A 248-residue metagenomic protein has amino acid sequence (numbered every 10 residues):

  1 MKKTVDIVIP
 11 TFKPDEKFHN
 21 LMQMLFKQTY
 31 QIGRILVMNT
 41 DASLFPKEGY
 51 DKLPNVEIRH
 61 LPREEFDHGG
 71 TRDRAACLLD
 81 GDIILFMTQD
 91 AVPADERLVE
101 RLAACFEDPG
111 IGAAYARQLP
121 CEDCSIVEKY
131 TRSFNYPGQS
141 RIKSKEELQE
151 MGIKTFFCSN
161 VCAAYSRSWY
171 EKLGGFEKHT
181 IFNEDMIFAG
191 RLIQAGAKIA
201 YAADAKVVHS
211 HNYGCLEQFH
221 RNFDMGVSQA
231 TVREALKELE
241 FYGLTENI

Functional and structural regions predicted by a protein language model:
P14-K27: Short, well-formed alpha-helical segments that are part of the catalytic scaffolds of diverse glycosyltransferases
M38-K47, V92: A conserved acidic beta->alpha catalytic loop
P62-L79: Glycine-rich, basic loop-to-helix element that forms the pyrophosphate-binding segment of sugar-nucleotide handling
I84: Short aromatic/hydrophobic "clamp" motif used to bind/position activated sugar donors
V92, E96-K129: Conserved donor NDP-sugar-binding/catalytic core segment of glycosyltransferases
K145-Y165, I181: A recurrent flexible, glycine/aromatic-enriched loop bordering the glycosyltransferase active site that acts as
F182-F188: Acidic donor-binding loop at a coil-to-helix junction in glycosyltransferase catalytic cores that engages
I199, A205-I248: Active-site-adjacent helix/loop segment of glycosyltransferases that harbors family-specific signature motifs
